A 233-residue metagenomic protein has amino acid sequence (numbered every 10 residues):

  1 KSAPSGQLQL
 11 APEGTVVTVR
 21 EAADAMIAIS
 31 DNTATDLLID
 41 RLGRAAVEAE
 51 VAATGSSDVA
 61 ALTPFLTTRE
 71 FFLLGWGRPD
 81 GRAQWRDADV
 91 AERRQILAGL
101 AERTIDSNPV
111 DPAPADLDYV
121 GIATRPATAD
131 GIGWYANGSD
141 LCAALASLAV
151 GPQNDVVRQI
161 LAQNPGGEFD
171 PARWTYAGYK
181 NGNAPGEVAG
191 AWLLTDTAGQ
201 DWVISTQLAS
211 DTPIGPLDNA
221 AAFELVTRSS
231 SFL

Functional and structural regions predicted by a protein language model:
K1, A46-T54, N154-G166: Short alpha-helical "patches" and their helix-cap loops
K1-P12: Short, glycine/proline-biased beta-turn/loop segments that scaffold the active-site neighborhood
L8-L10, A52-G55, N219-F223: Short, charged/polar low-complexity linear motifs in solvent-exposed/disordered segments
E13-V17, E21: A charged helix-plus-loop insertion that forms the helical arch/lid used to bind and gate nucleic-acid substrates
T15, I29-D140, A144-L145: Mid-domain, small-residue-enriched loop/turn segments at the edges of structured enzyme/sensor domains
L100-L233: Structured C-terminal helix/loop/strand segments within mature extracytoplasmic catalytic/sensor domains
